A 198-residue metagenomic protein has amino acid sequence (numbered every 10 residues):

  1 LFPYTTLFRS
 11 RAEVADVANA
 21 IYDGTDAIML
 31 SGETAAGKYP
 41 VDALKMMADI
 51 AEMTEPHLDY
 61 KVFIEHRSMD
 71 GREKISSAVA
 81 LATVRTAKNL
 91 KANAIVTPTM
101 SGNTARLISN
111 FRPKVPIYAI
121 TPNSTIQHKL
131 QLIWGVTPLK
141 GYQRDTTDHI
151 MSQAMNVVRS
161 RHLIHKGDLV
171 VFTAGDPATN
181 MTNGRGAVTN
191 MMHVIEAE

Functional and structural regions predicted by a protein language model:
L1-F2, T6-L7: Short, small-residue-biased leader/transition segments that mark boundaries at the very start of proteins
V17-P40: Glycine-rich phosphate-binding active-site loops on the catalytic face of alpha/beta enzymes
A20, I108, V170: Conserved, mostly hydrophobic/aromatic
Y22-A27, A48-Y60, V84, K88-A92 (+3 more regions): Generic secondary-structure signature for well-ordered alpha-helical cores
T34-P56, R185-I195: C-terminal helical cap(s) of enzyme catalytic domains, especially alpha/beta-barrels
M46-V84, M191: Long, charged amphipathic helices and adjacent flexible linkers at domain junctions
T104-R106, R112-H149: Nucleotide-binding motor/catalytic cores of P-loop/tubulin-like NTPases across gene-expression machines
T137-K140, S152, N156, A178-M181 (+1 more regions): Beta-strand/loop-dominated core regions that host nucleotide or nucleotide-derived cofactor-binding catalytic loops
